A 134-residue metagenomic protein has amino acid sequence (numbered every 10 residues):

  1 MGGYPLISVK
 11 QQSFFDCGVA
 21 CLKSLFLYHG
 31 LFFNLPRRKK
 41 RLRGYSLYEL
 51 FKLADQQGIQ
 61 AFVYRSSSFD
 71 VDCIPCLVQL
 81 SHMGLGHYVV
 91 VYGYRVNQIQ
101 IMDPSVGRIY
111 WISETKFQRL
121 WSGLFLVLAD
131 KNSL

Functional and structural regions predicted by a protein language model:
M1-N132: Conserved active-site-adjacent core of cysteine acyl-enzyme catalytic domains
